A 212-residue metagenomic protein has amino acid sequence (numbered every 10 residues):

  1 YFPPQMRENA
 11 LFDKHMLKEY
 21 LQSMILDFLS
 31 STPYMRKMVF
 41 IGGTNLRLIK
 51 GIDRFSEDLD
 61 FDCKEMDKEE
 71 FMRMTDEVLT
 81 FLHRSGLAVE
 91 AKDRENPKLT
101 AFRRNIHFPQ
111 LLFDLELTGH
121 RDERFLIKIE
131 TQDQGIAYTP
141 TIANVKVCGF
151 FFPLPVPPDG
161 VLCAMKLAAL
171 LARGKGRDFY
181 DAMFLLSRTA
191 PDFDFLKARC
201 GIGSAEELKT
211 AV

Functional and structural regions predicted by a protein language model:
Y1-M38, I49, M66-V212: Structured mid-to-C-terminal alpha-helical surface segments
G43, K50-M72: Catalytic metal-binding acidic patch
G43-T44, R177: Gly/Ser/Thr-rich helix-start
